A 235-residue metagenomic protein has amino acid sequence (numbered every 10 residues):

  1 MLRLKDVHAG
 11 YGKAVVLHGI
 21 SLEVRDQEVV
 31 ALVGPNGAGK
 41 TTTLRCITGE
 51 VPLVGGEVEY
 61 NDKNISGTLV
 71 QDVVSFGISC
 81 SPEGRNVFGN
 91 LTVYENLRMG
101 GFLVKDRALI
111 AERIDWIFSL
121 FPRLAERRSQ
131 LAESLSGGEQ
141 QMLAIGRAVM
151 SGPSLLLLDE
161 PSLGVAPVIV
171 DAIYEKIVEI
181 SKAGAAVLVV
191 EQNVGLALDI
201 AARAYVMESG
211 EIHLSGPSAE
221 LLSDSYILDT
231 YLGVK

Functional and structural regions predicted by a protein language model:
G12, V30, T68, V93-E112 (+2 more regions): ABC-type ATPase nucleotide-binding domains, specifically the catalytic core motifs of the NBD
V33-P35: The feature captures the beta-strand-to-loop junction immediately N-terminal to the Walker
T48: Helix-to-loop junction immediately C-terminal to a conserved catalytic motif
G56-I65, F76, L109-I114: Conserved ABC transporter NBD signature motif
L131-L135, E139: Conserved ABC ATPase signature
A148-V149: ABC ATPase C-loop
